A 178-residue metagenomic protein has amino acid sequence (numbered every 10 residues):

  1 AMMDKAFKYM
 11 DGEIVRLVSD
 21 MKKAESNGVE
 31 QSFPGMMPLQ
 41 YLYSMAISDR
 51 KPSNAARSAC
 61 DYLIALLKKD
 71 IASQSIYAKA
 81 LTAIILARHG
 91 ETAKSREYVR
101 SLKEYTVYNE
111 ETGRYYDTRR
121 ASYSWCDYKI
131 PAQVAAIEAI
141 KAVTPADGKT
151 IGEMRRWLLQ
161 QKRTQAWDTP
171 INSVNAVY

Functional and structural regions predicted by a protein language model:
A1-Y178: Large, well-folded core regions of big proteins
